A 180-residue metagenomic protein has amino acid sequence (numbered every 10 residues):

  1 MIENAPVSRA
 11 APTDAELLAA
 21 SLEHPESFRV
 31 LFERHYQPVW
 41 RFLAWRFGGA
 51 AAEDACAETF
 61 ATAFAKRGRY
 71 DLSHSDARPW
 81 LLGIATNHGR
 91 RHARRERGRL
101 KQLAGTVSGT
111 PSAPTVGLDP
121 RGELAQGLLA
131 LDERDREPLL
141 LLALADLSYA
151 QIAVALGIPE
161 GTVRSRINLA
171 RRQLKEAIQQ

Functional and structural regions predicted by a protein language model:
E3-N4, L22-V30, W40-E58, L72: Short, charged helix-capping/linker segments at alpha-helix termini
A11, R91, G98-Q126, S148: Internal acidic/polar
E16-A19, E123-D132: Short amphipathic alpha-helical boundary/capping segments
A20-S21, H35, V39, L43 (+4 more regions): Short, small-hydrophobic-rich alpha-helical interface motif
D54-A61, S75-N87: Structural recognition of an alpha-helix C-terminal capping motif at a helix-to-coil junction
A65-L72, G83-A104, L169: Arg/Lys-rich amphipathic alpha helix in sigma70-family domain 2
R94, R171-Q180: Short, Lys/Arg-enriched C-terminal cap helix and immediately downstream tail that follows
L129-E137, A145-T162, Q173-A177: Helix-turn-helix DNA-binding module
